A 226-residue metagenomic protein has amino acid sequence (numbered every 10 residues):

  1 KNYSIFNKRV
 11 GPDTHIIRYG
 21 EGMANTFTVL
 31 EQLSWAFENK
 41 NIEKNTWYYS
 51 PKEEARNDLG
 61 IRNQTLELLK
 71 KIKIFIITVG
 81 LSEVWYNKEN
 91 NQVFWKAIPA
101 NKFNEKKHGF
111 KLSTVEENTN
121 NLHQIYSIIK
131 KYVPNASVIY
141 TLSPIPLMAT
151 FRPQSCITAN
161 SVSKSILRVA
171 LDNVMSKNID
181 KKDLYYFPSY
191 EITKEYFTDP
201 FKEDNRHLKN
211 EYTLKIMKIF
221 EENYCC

Functional and structural regions predicted by a protein language model:
K1-C226: Extracellular glycan-modifying ectodomains
